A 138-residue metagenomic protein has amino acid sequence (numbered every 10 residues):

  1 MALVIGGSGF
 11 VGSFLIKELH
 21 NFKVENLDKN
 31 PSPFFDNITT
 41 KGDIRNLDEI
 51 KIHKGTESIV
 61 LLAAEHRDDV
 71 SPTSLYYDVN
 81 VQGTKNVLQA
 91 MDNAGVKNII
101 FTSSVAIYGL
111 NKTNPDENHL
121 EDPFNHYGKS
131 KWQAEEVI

Functional and structural regions predicted by a protein language model:
M1-H20: N-terminal Rossmann NAD(P)H-binding glycine-rich loop of SDR-like oxidoreductase domains
I5, L27, I59-A63, I99-V105: SDR active-site strand-loop-helix element
F22-P33: Conserved glycine-rich Rossmann-like NAD(P)H-binding loop of the short-chain dehydrogenase/reductase
P33-N46: Rossmann-fold cofactor-recognition segment
I44-V79, A90-N93, Y108-K112: NAD(P)H-binding glycine-rich loop region in Rossmannoid oxidoreductase-like domains and their noncatalytic homologs
Y77-T84, I100, S130-K131: Short alpha-helix in the Rossmann-fold core of NAD(P)-dependent oxidoreductases
N86-H126: Conserved Rossmann-fold NAD(P)-dependent oxidoreductase catalytic core, especially the SDR/UDP-sugar
F124-I138: Active-site Tyr-X1-5-Lys
